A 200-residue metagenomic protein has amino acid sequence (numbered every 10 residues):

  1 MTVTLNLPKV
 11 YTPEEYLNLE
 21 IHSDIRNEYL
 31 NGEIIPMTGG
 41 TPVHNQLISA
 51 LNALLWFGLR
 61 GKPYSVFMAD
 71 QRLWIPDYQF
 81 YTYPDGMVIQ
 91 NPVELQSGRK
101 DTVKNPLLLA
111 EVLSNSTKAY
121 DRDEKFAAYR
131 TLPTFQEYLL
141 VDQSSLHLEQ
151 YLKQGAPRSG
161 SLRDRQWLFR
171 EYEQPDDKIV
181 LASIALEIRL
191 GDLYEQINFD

Functional and structural regions predicted by a protein language model:
M1-D200: Gly/Pro/Ser/Thr-rich low-complexity, intrinsically disordered segments predominantly at protein N-termini
